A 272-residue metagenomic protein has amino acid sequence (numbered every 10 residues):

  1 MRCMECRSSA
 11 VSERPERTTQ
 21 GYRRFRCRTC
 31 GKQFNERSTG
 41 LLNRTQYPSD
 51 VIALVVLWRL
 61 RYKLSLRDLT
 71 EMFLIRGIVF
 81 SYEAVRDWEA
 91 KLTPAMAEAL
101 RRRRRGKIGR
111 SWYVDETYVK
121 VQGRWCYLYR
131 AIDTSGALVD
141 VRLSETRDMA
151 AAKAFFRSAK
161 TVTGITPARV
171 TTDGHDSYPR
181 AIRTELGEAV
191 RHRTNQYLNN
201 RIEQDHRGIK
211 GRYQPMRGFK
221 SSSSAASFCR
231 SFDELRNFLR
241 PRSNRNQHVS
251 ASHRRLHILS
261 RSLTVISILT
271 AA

Functional and structural regions predicted by a protein language model:
V11, C27, V55, L69 (+9 more regions): Mobile genetic element proteins and their domesticated derivatives, centered on retroelements and DNA transposons
E16-L60, S81, D87, K107-W112 (+1 more regions): Basic, short loop/linker segments at the boundary and entry of helix-turn-helix/winged-helix-like folds
R44-S49, D87, K91, V141-G164: Active-site beta-loop-alpha junctions of metal-dependent nucleic acid enzymes, especially the RNase H-like/DDE
L60, Q122-L138, D148, F156-R157: Short conserved beta-strand segments at catalytic cores or DNA/RNA-binding microdomains of nucleic-acid binding
S65-I78: DNA-recognition alpha helix
F80, D87-K107: Short, basic alpha-helical nucleic acid-contact segments in DNA-binding proteins and DNA transaction factors
K107-V121, R130: Two-metal-ion RNase H-like nuclease active-site motif
P215, S224-A272: C-terminal domain-tail junction helix/linker
